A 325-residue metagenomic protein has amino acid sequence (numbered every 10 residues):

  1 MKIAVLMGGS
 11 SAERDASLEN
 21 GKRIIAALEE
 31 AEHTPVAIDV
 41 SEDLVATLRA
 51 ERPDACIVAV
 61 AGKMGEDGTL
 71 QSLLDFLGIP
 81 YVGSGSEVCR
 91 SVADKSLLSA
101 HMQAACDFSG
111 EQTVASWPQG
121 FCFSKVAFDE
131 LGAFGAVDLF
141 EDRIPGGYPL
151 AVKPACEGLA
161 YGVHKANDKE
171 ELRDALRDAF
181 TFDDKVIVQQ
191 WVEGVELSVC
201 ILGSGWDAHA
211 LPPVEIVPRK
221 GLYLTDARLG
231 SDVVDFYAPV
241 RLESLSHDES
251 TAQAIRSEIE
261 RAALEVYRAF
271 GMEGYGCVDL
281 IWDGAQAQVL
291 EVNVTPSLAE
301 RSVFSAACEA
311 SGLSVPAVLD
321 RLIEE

Functional and structural regions predicted by a protein language model:
M1, P118, Y148-L150, Y161 (+5 more regions): Change "...and in nucleic-acid phosphodiester-cleaving endonucleases..." to "...and in nucleic-acid processing enzymes
M1-L97, H101, A105, S124-D138: ATP-binding N-terminal substructure of ATP-dependent carboxylate-amine bond-forming enzymes
M1-M7, L48, S91-G194: Active-site nucleotide/adenylate-binding loops and adjacent lid/helix of ATP-dependent enzymes
P35, P80-Y81, W117, L150 (+1 more regions): Hydrophobic beta-strand scaffold residues
V36-S41, V186, Q190, L197-S198 (+1 more regions): A short glycine-rich, hydrophobically flanked beta-strand micro-motif that places a catalytic Asp/Glu for divalent metal
N167-A254, E258-R261, W282, Q288: Phosphate-binding site of ATP-dependent enzymes
D248-E325: ATP-dependent carboxylate activation and anion-phosphoryl transfer catalytic cores that bind Mg-ATP to form
